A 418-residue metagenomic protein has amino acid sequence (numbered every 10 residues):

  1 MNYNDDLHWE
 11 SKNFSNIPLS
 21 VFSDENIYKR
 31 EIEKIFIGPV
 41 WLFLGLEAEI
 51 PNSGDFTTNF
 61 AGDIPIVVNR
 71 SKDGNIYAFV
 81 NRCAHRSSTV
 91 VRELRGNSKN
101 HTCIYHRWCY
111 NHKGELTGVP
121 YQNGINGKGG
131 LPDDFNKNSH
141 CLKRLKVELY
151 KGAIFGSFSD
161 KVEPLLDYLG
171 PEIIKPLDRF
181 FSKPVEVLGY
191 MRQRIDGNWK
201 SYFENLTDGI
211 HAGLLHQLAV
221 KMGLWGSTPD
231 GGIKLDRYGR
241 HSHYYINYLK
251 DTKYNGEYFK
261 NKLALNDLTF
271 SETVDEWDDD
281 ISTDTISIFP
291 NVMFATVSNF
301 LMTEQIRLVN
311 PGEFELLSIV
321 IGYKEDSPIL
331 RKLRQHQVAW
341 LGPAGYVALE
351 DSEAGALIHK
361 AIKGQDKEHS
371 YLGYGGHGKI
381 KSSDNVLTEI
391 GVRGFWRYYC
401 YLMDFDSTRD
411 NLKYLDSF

Functional and structural regions predicted by a protein language model:
M1-H8, L412-F418: Basic/polar N-terminal segments that are highly enriched at the extreme N-terminus, encompassing both cleavable
D5-L19: Short, contiguous pre-domain boundary segments
S15-I17, V21-A61, I66: Non-catalytic accessory segments flanking enzyme active sites
L19, S23-D24, G38, N52 (+5 more regions): Generic structural "secondary-structure junction" signal
G38-I50, N126-L131, T285-P290: Short Pro/Gly-enriched beta-strand edge/turn motifs at strand-loop
I50-D160, D167, P171: Rieske [2Fe-2S] iron-sulfur-binding domain
N75, N81, L145-F418: C-terminal catalytic domain of Rieske-type non-heme iron oxygenases
